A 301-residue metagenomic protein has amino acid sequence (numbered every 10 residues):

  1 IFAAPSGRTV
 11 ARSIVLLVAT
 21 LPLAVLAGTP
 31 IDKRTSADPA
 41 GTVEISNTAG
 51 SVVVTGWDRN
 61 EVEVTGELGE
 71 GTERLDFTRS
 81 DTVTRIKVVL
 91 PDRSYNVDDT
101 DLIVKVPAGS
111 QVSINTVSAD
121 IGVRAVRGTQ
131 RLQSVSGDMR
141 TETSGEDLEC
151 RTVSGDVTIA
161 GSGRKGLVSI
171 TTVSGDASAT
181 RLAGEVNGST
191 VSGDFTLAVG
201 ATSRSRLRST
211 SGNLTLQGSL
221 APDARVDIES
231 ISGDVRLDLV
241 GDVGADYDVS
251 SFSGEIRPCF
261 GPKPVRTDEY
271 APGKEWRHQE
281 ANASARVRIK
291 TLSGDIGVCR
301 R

Functional and structural regions predicted by a protein language model:
I1-R301: Intrinsically disordered, low-complexity terminal regions
